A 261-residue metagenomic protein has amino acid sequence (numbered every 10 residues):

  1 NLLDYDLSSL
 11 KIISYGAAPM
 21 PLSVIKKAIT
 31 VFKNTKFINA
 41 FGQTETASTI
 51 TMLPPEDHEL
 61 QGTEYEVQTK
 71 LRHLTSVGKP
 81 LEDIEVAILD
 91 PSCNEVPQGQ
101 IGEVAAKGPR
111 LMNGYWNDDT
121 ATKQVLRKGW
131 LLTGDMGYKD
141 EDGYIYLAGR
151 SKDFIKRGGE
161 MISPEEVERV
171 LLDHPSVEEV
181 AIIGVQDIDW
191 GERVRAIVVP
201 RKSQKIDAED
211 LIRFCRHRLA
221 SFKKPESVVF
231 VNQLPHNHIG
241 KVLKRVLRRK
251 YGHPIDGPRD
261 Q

Functional and structural regions predicted by a protein language model:
N1-L71, E85, S92-E95: Gly/Ser/Thr-rich phosphate-binding loop
I12-Y15, I182, S227-F230: Hydrophobic/anchoring residues in structured secondary elements
A17, G42, G78, D135 (+1 more regions): Active-site glycine-centered loops adjacent to acidic/histidine catalytic or metal-binding residues that shape
I38-E45, G78-P80, I183-Q186: Beta-strand->loop->alpha-helix junctions that form or flank phosphate-binding loops in nucleotide-handling enzymes
L71-P80, E95, V125-G129: Short Gly/Pro-enriched turn/cap motifs at secondary-structure boundaries
S92, E103, G108, N113-G114 (+5 more regions): AMP-binding/adenylate-forming catalytic core of the ANL superfamily
R249-Q261: Acidic/polar alpha-helix N-cap and adjacent early helical turns within long charge-rich amphipathic helices/linkers
